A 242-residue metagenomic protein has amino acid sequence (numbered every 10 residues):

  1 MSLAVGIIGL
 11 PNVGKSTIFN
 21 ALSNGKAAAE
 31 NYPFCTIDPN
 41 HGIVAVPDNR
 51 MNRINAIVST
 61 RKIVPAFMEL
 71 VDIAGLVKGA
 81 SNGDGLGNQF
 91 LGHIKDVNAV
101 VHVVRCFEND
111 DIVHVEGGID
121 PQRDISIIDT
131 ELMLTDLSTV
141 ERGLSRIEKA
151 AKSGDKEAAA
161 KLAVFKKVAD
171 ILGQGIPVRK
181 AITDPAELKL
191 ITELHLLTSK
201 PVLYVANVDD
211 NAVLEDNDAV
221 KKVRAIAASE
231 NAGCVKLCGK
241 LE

Functional and structural regions predicted by a protein language model:
M1-N109, I147: Conserved G1/Walker A P-loop phosphate-binding module
S2-I8, V13, F19, R146-E242: C-terminal-of-GTPase-core extension/linker across diverse P-loop GTPases
N24, A56, G92, T130 (+1 more regions): Short, intrinsically disordered, mixed-charge
P33, R50, I63-E69, N82 (+12 more regions): Helical mechanochemical/support elements of P-loop NTPase systems and associated helical scaffolds
G42-P47, A74-D84, K95-K156, I171-D184 (+1 more regions): Conserved Switch II/interswitch segment of TRAFAC-class P-loop GTPases
